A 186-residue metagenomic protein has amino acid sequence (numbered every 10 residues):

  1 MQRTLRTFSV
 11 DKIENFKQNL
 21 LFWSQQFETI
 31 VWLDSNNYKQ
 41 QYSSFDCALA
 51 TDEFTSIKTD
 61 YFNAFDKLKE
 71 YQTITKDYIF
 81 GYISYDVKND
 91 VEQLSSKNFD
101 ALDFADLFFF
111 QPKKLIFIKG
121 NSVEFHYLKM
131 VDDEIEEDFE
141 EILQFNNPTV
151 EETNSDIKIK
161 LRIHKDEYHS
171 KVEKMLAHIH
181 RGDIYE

Functional and structural regions predicted by a protein language model:
M1-E186: Signature of the chorismate-utilizing enzyme
